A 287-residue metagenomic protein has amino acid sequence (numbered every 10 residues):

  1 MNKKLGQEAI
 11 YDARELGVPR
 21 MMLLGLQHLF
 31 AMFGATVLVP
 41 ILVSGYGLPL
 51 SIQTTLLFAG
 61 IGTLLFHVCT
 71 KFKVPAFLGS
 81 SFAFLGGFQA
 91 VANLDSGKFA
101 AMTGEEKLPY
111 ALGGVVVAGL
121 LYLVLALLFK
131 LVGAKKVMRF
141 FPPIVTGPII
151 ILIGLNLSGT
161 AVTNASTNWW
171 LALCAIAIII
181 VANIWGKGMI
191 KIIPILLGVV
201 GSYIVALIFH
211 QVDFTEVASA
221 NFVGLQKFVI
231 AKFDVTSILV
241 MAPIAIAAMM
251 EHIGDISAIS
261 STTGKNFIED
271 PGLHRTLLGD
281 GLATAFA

Functional and structural regions predicted by a protein language model:
M1-A76, A83-E105: N-terminal signal-anchor module of multipass membrane proteins
M1-L24, F214-K227, S261-G272, T276: Intrinsically disordered, low-complexity non-transmembrane regions of multi-pass membrane transporters
G6, G34-P40, A175-A182, I193 (+4 more regions): Juxtamembrane interface elements at the cytosolic ends of transmembrane helices in multi-pass membrane proteins
R14-M21, V39-L48, T63-K71, K98-G113 (+4 more regions): Short juxtamembrane and helix-loop transition motifs at transmembrane-helix boundaries in membrane proteins
P19-A35, L171-A175, I193-P194, F209 (+2 more regions): Hydrophobic, membrane-embedded alpha-helices of multi-pass small-molecule transporters
S44-H67, P243-A287: Membrane-embedded helical hairpins/re-entrant loop segments and their flanking transmembrane helices within multi-pass
P49-Q53, F72-L85, V137-T146, I190-L197 (+1 more regions): Short, non-helical or kinked segments that cap or interrupt transmembrane helices
E106-E216: Membrane-embedded alpha-helical modules
